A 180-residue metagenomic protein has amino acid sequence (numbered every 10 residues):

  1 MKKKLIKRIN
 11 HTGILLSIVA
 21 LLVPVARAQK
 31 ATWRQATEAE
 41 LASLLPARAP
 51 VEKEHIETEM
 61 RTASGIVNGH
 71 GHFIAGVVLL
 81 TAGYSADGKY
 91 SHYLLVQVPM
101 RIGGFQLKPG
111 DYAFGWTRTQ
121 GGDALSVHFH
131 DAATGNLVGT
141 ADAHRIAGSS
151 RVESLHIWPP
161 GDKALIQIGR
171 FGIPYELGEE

Functional and structural regions predicted by a protein language model:
K2-I14: Bacterial N-terminal signal peptides that target proteins for export
A20-R27: C-terminal segment of classical bacterial N-terminal signal peptides
A28-S85, A133-E180: Primarily secretory-pathway and cell-envelope proteins
H72-G110: Mid-chain, structured segments of secreted extracytoplasmic proteins
L107, Q120-G121: Extracellular/periplasmic catalytic domains that process cell-envelope and extracellular macromolecules
G110-T117: A short tyrosine-centered beta-strand micro-motif
D123-S126: Beta-strand acidic-aromatic groove motif in beta-rich domains, primarily in extracellular
